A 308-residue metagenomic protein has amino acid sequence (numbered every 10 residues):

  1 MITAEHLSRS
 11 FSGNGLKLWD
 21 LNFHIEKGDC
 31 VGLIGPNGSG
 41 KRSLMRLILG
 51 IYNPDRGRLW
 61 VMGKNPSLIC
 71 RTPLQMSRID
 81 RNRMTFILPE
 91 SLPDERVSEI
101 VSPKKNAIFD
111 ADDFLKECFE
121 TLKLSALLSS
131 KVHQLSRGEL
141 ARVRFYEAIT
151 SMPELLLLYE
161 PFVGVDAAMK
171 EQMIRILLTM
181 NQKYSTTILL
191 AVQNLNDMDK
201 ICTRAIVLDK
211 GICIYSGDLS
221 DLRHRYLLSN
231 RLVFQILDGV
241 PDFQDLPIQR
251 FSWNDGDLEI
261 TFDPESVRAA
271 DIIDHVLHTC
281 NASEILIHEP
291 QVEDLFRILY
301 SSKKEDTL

Functional and structural regions predicted by a protein language model:
M1-A4, S8-D20, C70: A short, flexible loop at the N-terminus of ABC-type nucleotide-binding domains that lies
I34-P36: The feature captures the beta-strand-to-loop junction immediately N-terminal to the Walker
L49: Helix-to-loop junction immediately C-terminal to a conserved catalytic motif
G57-L68: Conserved ABC transporter NBD signature motif
K131-L135: Conserved ABC ATPase signature
L178, Y184-T187, Q193-E259: ABC transporter nucleotide-binding domain
R231-D294, I298-L299: Short, charged/small-residue-rich alpha-helical element at the C-terminal edge of ABC transporter nucleotide-binding
